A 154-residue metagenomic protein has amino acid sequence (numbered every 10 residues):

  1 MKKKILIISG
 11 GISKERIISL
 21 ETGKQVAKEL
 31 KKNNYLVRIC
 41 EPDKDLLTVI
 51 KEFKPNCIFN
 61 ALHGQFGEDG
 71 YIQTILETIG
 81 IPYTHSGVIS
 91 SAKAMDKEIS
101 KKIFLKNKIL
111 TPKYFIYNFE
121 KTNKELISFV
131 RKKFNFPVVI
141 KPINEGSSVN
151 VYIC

Functional and structural regions predicted by a protein language model:
M1, N33, L110, F136 (+1 more regions): Residue-level signal for beta-strand positions within conserved beta-sheet cores that form or flank
M1-I89, K93-M95, I99, K106 (+1 more regions): ATP-binding N-terminal substructure of ATP-dependent carboxylate-amine bond-forming enzymes
S19, P112-I116, P137-C154: Glycine-rich phosphate-binding loop of ATP-grasp-fold ATP-dependent ligases
F53, I109, F134: Structured loop/turn residues at beta-strand edges in well-structured enzyme cores
I103-T111: Basic phosphate/pyrophosphate-binding loop/patch that engages nucleotide-derived ligands
I127-I140: Acidic/histidine-enriched active-site and ligand-binding environments that engage anionic O-linkages
